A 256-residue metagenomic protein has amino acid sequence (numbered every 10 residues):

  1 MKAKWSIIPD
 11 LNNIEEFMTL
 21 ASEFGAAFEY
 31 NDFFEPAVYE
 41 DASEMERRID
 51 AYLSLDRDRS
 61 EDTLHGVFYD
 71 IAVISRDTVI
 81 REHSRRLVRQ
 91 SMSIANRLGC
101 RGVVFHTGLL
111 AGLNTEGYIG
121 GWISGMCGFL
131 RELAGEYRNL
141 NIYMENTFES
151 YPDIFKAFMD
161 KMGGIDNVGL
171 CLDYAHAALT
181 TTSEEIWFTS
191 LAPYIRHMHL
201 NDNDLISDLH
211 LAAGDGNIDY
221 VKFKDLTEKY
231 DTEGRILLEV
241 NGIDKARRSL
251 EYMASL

Functional and structural regions predicted by a protein language model:
M1-K2, E15-S22, S93, P152-G169 (+1 more regions): Histidine-acidic metal/acid-base catalytic patches
M1-Q90: N-terminal pre-domain/capping segments
A3-P9, A26-Y30, D62-G66, V103-F105 (+4 more regions): Hydrophobic faces of well-ordered beta-strands that scaffold small-molecule active sites in alpha/beta enzyme cores
I8-N12, N31-E35, V67-Y69, G108-L110 (+4 more regions): Active-site beta-loop-alpha junctions enriched in small/polar residues
A37-Y39, D70-S75, A111-E116, L179-T181 (+1 more regions): A short acidic, helix-capping loop that chelates divalent metal ions and anchors anionic groups
A42-I49, I80-V88, I119-C127, K156 (+2 more regions): Charged helix-capping and loop-helix junction motifs
I49-Y69, I123-Y137, Y220-L226, T232: Alpha-helix-loop-beta-strand connector modules within alpha/beta enzyme cores
I74-G169: Active-site acidic/histidine proton-transfer and metal-coordination neighborhood in alpha/beta enzyme cores
